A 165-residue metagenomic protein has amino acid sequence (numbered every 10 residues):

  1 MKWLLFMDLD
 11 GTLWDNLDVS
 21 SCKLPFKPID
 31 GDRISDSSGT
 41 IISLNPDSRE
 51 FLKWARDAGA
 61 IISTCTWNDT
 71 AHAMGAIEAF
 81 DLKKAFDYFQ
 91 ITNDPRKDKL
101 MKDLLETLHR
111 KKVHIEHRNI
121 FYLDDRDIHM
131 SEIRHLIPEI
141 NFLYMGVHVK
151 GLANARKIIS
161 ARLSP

Functional and structural regions predicted by a protein language model:
K2-D98: Alpha-helical substrate-recognition element adjacent to the catalytic core
W3-L4, D98-D127, I133: Conserved Lys-Pro-Asp/Glu-containing loop-to-beta segment of HAD-superfamily phosphomonoesterases, centered on
L5, W67, D127, L163-P165: A generic "functional-site adjacency" signal
K23-P25, K112, S164: Short, flexible coil/linker elements and helix-boundary hinge sites characteristic of intrinsically disordered
W54, G75, D103, E132-H135: Residue-level signal for well-ordered alpha-helical scaffold segments within enzymatic catalytic domains
E78-K84, E106-H109, R134-L143: Short, surface-exposed basic-aromatic patches at helix termini and helix-loop junctions that form
L100-H109, N154-P165: Short, surface-exposed amphipathic charged segments that create phosphate/polyanion-binding patches used for binding
H117-L163: Acidic, Mg2+-coordinating phosphoryl-transfer loop and its flanking beta/alpha structural elements, shared across
